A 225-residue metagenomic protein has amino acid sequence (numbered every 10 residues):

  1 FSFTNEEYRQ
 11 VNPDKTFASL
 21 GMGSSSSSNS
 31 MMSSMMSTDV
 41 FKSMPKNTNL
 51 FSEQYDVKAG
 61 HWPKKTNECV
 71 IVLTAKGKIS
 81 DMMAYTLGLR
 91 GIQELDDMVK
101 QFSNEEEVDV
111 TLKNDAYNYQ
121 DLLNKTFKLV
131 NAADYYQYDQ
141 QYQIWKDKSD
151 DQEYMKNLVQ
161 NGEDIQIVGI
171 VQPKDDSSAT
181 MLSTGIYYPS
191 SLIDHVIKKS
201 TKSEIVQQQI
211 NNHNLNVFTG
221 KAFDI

Functional and structural regions predicted by a protein language model:
F1-I225: Basic-flanked hydrophobic alpha-helices used for secretion and membrane insertion
